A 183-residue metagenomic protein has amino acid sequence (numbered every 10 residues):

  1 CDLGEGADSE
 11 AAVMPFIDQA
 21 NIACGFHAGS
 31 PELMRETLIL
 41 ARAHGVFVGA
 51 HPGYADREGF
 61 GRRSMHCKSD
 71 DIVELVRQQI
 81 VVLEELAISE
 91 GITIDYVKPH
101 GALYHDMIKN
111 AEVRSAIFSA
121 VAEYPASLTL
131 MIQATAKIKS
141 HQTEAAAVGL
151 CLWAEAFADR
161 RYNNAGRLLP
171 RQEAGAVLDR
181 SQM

Functional and structural regions predicted by a protein language model:
C1, A20-I22, V48-P52, D95-P99 (+2 more regions): Hydrophobic faces of well-ordered beta-strands that scaffold small-molecule active sites in alpha/beta enzyme cores
L3-V13, V76, E84: Short, acidic/polar
G6-M34, A111: A short alpha/beta connector and helix-capping loop motif
A11-I17, E36-G49, I88-S89, A122: Acidic (Asp/Glu)-rich catalytic clusters
I22-H27, D106-M107, P125-A136: Catalytic beta/alpha-barrel core
R57-P99: Glycine/small-residue-rich loop that forms an oxyanion/phosphate-binding "nest" at active or ligand-binding sites
N110-A116: Charged helix-capping and loop-helix junction motifs
A136-S140, E144-M183: Active-site rim beta-loop-alpha module in soluble metabolic enzymes
